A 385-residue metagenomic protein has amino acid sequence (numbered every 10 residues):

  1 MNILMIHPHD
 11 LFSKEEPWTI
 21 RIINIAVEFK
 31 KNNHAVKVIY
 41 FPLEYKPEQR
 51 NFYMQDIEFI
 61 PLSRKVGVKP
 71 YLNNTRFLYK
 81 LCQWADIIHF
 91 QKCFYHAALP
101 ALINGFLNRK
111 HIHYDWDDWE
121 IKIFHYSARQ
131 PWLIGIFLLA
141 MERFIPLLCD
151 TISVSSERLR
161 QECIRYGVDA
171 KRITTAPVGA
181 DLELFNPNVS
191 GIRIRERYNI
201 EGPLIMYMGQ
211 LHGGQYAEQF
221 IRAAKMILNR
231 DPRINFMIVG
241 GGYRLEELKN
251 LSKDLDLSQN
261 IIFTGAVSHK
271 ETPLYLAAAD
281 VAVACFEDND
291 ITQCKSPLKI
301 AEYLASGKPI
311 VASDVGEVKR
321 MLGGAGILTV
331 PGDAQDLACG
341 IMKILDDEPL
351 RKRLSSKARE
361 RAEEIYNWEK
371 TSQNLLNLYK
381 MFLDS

Functional and structural regions predicted by a protein language model:
M1-K46, Q55, I227: N-terminal subdomain of nucleotide-sugar transferases
L4-I6, N199-A224, M237: Conserved donor-binding/catalytic core segment of Leloir-type glycosyltransferases
I23-V27, T75-Y79, Q83, A98 (+3 more regions): Membrane-proximal helix-turn-helix segments that form the acceptor-binding/catalytic region of lipid-linked
R158, G179: Carbohydrate-associated surface elements
V239, E246-P273: Nucleotide-activated donor-binding/catalytic signature segment of Leloir-type glycosyltransferases, i.e., the conserved
A282-A284, E302-A312: Short hydrophobic beta-strand element within catalytic cores of glycosyltransferases and related nucleotide-activated
I327-A334, K343-P349: Conserved acidic donor-binding segment of nucleotide-sugar-dependent glycosyltransferases
K343, L350-I365, N374-N377: A short, well-ordered alpha-helix in the C-terminal region of glycosyltransferases
